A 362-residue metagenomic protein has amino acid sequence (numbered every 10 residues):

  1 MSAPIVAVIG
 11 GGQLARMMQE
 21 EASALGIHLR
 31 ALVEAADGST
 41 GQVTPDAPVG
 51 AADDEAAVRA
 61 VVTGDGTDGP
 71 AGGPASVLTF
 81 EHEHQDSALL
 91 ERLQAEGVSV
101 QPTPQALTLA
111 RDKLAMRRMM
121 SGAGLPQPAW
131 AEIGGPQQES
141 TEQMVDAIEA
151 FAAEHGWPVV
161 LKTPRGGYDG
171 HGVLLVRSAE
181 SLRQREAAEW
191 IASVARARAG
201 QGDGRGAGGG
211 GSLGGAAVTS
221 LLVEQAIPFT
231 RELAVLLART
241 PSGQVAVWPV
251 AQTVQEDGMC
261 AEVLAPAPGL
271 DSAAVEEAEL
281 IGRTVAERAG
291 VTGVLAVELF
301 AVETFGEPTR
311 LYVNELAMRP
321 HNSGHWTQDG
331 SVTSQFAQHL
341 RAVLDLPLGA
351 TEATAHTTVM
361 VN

Functional and structural regions predicted by a protein language model:
M1-R118, G122, G134-D146, G209-G210: ATP-binding N-terminal substructure of ATP-dependent carboxylate-amine bond-forming enzymes
D65-G69, L107-A234, A238-V285: Active-site nucleotide/adenylate-binding loops and adjacent lid/helix of ATP-dependent enzymes
A238-T240, F300-T304: Short beta-strand micro-motifs enriched in acidic
G243-Q244, T304-R310: Short, solvent-exposed loop/turn segments that connect beta-strands within catalytic domains and beta-strand-rich
A246, L295, R310-E315: Protein kinase-like catalytic core scaffold
G258-P268, E315-Q328: Short, flexible active-site loops
E276-V297, A317-N362: Active-site "cap" helix and flanking loop/linker of ATP-utilizing ligase/carboxylase catalytic domains
